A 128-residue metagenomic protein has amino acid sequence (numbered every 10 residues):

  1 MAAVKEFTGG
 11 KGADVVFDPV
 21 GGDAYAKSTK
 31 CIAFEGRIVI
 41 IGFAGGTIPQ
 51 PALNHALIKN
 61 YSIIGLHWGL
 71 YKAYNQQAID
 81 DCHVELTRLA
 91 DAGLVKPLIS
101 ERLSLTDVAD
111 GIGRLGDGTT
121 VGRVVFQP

Functional and structural regions predicted by a protein language model:
M1-A24, N75-D81: Adenosine-nucleotide cofactor-binding segment
A2, D14, A26, N54 (+1 more regions): Residues in well-ordered alpha-helical elements
G10, T87, A92-E101, A109-P128: C-terminal capping/lid region of NAD(P)-dependent oxidoreductase domains
D14-D18, I41-G42, P97-E101: Glycine- and other small-residue-rich loops at beta-strand/loop junctions that grip anionic moieties
G21, S104-D107: Short loop/turn segments at beta->alpha junctions
D23-L94, Q127-P128: Glycine-rich phosphate-binding loop and adjacent beta-alpha segment of Rossmann(oid) nucleotide-cofactor-binding
P49, E101-S104: A structural signal for short, well-ordered beta-strand elements
